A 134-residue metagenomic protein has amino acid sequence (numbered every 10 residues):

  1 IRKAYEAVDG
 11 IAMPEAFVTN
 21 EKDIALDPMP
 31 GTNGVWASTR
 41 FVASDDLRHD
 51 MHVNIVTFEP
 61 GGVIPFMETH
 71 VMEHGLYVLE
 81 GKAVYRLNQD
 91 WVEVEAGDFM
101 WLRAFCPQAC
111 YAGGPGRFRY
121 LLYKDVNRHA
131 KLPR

Functional and structural regions predicted by a protein language model:
I1, A104-A130: Ligand-binding loop in jelly-roll beta-barrel domains
I1-D50, P133-R134: A short, N-terminal "cap"/entry segment at the start of jelly-roll beta-barrel domains of the cupin/DSBH fold
I55-E59, E68-L87: Short, conserved beta-strand element in jelly-roll/cupin
V63-P65, V84, M100, F105-A109: Histidine-centered metal-chelating micro-motifs
I64, Y85-R86, R128-K131: Short loop/beta submotifs within extracellular cysteine-rich repeat domains
G75, K82-V84, W91, P107 (+1 more regions): Structural motif
N88-A104: Short acidic-glycine-tyrosine-enriched beta hairpin
V92-A96, A112, P133-R134: Active-site pocket scaffolds in enzymes
